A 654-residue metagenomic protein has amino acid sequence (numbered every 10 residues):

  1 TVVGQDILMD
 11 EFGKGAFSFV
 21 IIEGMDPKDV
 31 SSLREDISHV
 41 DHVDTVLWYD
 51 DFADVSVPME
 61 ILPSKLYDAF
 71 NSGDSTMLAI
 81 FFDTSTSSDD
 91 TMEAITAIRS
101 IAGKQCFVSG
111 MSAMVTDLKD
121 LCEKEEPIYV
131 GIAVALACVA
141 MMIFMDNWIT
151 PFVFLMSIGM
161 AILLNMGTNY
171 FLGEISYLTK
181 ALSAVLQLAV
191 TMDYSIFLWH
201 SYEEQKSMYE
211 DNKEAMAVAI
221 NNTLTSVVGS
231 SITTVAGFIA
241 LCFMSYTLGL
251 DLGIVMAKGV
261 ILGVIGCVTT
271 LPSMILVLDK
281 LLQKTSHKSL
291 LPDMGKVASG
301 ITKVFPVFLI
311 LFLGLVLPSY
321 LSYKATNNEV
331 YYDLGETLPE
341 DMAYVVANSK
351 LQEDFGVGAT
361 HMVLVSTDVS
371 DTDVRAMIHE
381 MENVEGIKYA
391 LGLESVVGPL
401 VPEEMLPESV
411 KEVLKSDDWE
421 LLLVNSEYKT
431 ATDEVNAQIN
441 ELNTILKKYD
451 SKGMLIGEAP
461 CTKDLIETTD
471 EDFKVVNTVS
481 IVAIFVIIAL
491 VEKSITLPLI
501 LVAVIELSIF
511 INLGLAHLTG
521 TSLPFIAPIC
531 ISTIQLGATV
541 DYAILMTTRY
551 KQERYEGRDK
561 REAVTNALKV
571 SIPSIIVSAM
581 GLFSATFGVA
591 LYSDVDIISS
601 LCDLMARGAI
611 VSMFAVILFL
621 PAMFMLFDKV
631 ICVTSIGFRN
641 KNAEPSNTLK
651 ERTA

Functional and structural regions predicted by a protein language model:
T1-V115, N327-L497, A503-S522: Structured non-transmembrane domains adjacent to transmembrane bundles in polytopic membrane proteins
T86-V330, A437, K447-A654: Membrane-embedded transmembrane helical bundles of large multi-pass transporters/channels
